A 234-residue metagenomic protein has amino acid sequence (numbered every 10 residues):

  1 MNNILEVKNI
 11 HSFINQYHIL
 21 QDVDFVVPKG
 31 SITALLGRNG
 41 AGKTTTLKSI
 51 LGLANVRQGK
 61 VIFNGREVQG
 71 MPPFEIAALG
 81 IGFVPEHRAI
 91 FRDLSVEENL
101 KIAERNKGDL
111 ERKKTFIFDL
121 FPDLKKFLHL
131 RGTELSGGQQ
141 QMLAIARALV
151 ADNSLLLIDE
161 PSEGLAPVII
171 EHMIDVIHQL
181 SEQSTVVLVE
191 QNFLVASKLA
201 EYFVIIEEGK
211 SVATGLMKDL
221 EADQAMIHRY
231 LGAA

Functional and structural regions predicted by a protein language model:
L5-V7, L20: Conserved structural motif at the start of ABC-family nucleotide-binding domains
L36-R38: The feature captures the beta-strand-to-loop junction immediately N-terminal to the Walker
L51: Helix-to-loop junction immediately C-terminal to a conserved catalytic motif
G59-V68, L79, R112-D119: Conserved ABC transporter NBD signature motif
R131-L135, Q139: Conserved ABC ATPase signature
L149-S154, Q183: A short, proline-enriched helix->beta-strand linker immediately N-terminal to the Walker B motif in ABC-type P-loop
I170-Q183: Helical segment within the ABC ATPase nucleotide-binding domain
